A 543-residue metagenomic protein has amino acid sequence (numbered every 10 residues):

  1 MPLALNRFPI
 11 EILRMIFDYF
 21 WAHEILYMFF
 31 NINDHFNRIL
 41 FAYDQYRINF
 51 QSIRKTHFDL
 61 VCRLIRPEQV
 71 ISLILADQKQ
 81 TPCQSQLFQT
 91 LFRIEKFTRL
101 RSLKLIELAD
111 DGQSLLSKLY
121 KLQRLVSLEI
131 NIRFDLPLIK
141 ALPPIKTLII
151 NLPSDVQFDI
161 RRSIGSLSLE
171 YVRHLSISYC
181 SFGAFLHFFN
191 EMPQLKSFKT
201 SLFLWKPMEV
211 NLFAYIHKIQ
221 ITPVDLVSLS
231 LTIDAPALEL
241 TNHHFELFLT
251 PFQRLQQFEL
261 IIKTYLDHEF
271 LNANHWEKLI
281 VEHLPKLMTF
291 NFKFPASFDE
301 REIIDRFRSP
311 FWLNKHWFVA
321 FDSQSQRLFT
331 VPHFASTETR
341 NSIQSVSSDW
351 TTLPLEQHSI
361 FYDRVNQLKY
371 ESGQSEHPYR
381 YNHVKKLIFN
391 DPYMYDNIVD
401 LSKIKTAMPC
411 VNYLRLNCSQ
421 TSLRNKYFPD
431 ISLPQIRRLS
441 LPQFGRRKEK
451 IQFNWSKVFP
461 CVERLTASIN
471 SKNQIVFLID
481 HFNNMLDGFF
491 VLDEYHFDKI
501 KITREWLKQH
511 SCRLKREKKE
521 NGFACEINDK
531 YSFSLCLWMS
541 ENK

Functional and structural regions predicted by a protein language model:
M1-K543: Eukaryote-biased activation of long, low-complexity terminal tails and linkers
